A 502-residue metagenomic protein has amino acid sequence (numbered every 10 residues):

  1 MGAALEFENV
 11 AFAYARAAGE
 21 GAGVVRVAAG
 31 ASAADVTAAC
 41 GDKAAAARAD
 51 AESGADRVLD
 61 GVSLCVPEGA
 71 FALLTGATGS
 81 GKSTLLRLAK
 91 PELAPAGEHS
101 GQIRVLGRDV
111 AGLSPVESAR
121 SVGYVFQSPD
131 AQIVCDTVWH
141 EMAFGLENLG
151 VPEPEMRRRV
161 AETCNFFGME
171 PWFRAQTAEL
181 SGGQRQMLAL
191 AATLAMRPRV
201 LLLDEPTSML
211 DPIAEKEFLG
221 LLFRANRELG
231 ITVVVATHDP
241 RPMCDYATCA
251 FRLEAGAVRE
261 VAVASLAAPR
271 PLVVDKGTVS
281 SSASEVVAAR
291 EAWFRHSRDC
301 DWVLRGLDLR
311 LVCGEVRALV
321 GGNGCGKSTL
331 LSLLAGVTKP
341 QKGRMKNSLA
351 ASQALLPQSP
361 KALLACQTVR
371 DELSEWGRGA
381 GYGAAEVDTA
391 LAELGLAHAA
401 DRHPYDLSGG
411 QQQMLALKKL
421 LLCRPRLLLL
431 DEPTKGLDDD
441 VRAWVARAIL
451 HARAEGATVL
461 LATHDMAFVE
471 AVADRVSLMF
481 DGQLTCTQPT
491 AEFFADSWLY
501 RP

Functional and structural regions predicted by a protein language model:
E98-D109, G343-Q353: Conserved ABC transporter NBD signature motif
P154-W172, Y382-A399: Conserved ABC ATPase "signature" region
Q176-L180, Q184, H403-L407, Q411: Conserved ABC ATPase signature
L201-D204, L428-D431: Catalytic Walker B motif of ABC-type/P-loop ATPase nucleotide-binding domains
T237-H238, T463-H464: H-loop/switch region of ABC-family ATPase nucleotide-binding domains
M243-D245, V469-A471: A short, surface-exposed alpha-helical micro-motif characterized by mixed small hydrophobic and charged/polar residues
A257-D275, Q483-P502: Conserved beta-strand-loop-alpha-helix hinge in the C-terminal portion of ABC ATPase nucleotide-binding domains
